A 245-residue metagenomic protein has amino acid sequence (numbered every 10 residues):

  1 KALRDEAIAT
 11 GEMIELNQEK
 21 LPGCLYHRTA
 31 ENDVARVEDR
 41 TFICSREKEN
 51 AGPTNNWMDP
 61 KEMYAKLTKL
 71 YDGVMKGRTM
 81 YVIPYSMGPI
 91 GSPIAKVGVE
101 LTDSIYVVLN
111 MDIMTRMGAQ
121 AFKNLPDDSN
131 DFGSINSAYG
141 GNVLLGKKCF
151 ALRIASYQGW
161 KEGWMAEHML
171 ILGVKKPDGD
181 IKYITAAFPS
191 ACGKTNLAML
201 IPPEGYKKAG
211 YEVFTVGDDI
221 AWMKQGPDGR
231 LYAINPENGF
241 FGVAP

Functional and structural regions predicted by a protein language model:
K1-C192, P202-P245: Conserved internal helical-beta-strand scaffold that buttresses enzyme catalytic cores
L197: Hydrophobic positions on the alpha1 helix immediately C-terminal to the Walker A/P-loop
